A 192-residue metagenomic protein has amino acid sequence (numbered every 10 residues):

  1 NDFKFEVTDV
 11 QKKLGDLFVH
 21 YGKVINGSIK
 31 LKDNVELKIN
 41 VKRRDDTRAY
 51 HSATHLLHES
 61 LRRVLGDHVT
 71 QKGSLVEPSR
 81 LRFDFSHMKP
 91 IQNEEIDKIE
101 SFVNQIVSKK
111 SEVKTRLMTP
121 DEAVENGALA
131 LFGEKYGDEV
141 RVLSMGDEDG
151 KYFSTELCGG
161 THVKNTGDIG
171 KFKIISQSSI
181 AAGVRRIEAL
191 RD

Functional and structural regions predicted by a protein language model:
N1-D192: A glycine- and charged-residue-rich anion-binding loop/surface
